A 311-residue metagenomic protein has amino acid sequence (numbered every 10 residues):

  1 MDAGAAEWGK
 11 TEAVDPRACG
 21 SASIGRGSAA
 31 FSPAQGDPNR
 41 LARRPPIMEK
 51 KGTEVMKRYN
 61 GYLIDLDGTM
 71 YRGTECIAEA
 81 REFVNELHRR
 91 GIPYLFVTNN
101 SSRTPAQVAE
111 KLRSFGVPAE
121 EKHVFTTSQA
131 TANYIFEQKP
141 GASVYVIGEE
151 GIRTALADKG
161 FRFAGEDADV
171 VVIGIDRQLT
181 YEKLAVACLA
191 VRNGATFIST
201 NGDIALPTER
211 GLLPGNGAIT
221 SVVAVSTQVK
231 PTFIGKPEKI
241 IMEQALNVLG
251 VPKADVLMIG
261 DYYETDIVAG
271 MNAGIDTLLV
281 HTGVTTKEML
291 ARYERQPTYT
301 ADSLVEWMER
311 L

Functional and structural regions predicted by a protein language model:
M1, V14, I24, I47-M48 (+1 more regions): Short hydrophobic transmembrane-like helices used for membrane targeting/insertion
D2, D15, D37-N39: Intrinsic-disorder-associated, low-complexity terminal segments enriched in Asp/Asn/His/Tyr and depleted of Lys/Arg
M48-I64, R72-A78, E82-I92, R103-F125 (+1 more regions): Asp-based, Mg2+/Mn2+-dependent phosphohydrolase catalytic module
N100: Conserved phosphate/oxyanion-binding catalytic-loop motifs
